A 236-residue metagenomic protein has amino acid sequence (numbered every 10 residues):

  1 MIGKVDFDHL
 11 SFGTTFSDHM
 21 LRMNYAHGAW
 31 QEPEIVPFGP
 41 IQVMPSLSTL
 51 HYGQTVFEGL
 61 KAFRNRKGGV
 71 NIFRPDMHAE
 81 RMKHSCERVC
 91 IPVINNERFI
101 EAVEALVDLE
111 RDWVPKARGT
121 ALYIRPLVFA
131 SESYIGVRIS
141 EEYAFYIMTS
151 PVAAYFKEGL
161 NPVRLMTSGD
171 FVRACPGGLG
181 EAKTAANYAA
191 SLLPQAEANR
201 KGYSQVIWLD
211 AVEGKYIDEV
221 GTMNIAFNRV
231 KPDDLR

Functional and structural regions predicted by a protein language model:
M1-A102, L106, L127, I135-R236: Helix-start/capping segments and mature chain N-termini
D112-A117, V137-I139: Short, charge-rich binding segments
P115-R125, F129: Extended, Lys/Arg-enriched charged tracts that mediate electrostatic binding to polyanionic substrates
